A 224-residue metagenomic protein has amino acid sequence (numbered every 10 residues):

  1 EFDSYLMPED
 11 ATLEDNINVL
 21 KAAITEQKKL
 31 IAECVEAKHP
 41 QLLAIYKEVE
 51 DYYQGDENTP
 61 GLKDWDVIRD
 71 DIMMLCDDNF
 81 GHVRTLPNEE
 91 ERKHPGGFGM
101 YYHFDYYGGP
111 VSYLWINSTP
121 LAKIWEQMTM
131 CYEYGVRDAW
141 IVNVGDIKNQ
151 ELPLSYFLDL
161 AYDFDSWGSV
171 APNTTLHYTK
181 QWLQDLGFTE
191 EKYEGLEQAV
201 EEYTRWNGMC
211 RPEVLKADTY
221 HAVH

Functional and structural regions predicted by a protein language model:
E1-P95, E201, R205-H224: Gly/Pro-rich turn-and-neighbor structural signature
L75-G81, N88-V223: Structured mid-domain segments that build the active-site/substrate or prosthetic-cofactor binding neighborhood
